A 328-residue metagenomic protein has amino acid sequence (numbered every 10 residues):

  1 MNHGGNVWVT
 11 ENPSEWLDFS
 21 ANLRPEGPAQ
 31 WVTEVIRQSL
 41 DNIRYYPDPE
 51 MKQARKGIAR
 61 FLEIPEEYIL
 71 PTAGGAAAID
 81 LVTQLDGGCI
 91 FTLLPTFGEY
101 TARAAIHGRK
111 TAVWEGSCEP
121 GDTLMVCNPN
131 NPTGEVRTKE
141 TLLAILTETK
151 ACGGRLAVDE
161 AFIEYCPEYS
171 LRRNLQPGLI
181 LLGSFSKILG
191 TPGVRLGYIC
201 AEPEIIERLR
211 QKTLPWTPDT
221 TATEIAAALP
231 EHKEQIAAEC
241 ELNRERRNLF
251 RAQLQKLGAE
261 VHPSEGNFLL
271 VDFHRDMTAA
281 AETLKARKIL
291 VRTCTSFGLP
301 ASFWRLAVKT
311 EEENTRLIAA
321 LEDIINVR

Functional and structural regions predicted by a protein language model:
M1-Y45: N-terminal "arm"/small-domain region of PLP-dependent enzymes with the aminotransferase-like
G27-A29, E50, L179-Q255, A259-H262: PLP-dependent aminotransferase class I/II
M51-I58, E66-C89, G197: Conserved beta-loop-alpha segment that forms the PLP phosphate-binding cup at the N-terminus of a helix
P65-I69, E160, G178: Short acidic capping loops at alpha-helix termini that bridge into adjacent secondary structure
T72, T83-A105, K110-A112: Conserved PLP-anchoring active-site segment centered on the Schiff-base-forming lysine
A112-Y165: Active-site phosphate-binding strand-loop segment of PLP-dependent enzymes
E140, A286-R287, F297-R328: PLP-dependent enzyme catalytic core of the Aspartate aminotransferase-like
K256-R287: Conserved PLP-binding catalytic core of the aspartate aminotransferase-like
